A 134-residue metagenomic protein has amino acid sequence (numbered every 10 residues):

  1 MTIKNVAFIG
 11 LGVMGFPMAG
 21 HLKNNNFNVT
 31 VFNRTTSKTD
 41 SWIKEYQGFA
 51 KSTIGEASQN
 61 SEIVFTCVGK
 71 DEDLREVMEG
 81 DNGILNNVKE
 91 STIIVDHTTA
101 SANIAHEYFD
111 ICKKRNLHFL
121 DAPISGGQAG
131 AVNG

Functional and structural regions predicted by a protein language model:
M1-T66, T92, Q128-A131: NAD(P)+-binding Rossmann beta1-loop-alpha1 motif at the extreme N-terminus of oxidoreductases
I9, F32, H97-T98, A122: Structural motif
G20, N24, E79, D110: Short, well-ordered alpha-helices that flank and scaffold nucleotide-derived cofactor binding pockets
W42-E45, G83, N87, E107 (+2 more regions): Alpha-helical structural signal in soluble globular domains
E45-K51, R75-E79, H118-A122: Short gly/ser/thr-rich secondary-structure transition/capping motifs
S52-I104: Rossmann-like NAD(P)-binding element
S101-G134: Rossmann-fold dinucleotide-binding core
